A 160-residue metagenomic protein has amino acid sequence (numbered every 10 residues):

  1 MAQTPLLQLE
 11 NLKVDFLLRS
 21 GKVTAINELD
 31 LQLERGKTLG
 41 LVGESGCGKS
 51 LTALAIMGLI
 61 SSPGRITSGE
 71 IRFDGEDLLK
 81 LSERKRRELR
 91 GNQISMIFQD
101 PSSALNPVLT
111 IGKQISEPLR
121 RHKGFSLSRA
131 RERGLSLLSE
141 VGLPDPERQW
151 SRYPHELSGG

Functional and structural regions predicted by a protein language model:
M1-G160: ABC transporter nucleotide-binding domains
